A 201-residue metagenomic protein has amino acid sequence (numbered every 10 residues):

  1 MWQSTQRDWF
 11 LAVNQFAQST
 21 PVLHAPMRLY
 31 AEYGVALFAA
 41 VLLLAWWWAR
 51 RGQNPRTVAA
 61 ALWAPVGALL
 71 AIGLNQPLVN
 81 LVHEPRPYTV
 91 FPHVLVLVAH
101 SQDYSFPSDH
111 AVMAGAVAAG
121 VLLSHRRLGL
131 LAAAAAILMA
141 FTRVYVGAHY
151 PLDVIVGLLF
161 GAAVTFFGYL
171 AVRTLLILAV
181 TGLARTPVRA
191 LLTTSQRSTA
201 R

Functional and structural regions predicted by a protein language model:
M1-A39, N75-D103, L183-R201: N-terminal transmembrane-helix/juxtamembrane module of multi-pass inner/ER membrane proteins
S4, P21, L69, G73-P77 (+1 more regions): Transmembrane alpha-helix boundary/anchor motif
V22, Q53-A59, S124-L131: Membrane-helix interface segments
Y33, A64-I72, L158, A162: Alpha-helical transmembrane spans of integral membrane proteins, capturing the lipid-embedded, hydrophobic core of TM
L37-W47: Hydrophobic core of alpha-helical transmembrane segments in multi-pass integral membrane proteins
R51, V82-H83, V146-Y150: Short helix-capping/hinge motifs at transmembrane helix termini and TM-loop junctions
P55-L123, A136, L192: Membrane-interface loops
V98-R201: Membrane-embedded catalytic cores of phosphoryl/pyrophosphoryl-handling enzymes
